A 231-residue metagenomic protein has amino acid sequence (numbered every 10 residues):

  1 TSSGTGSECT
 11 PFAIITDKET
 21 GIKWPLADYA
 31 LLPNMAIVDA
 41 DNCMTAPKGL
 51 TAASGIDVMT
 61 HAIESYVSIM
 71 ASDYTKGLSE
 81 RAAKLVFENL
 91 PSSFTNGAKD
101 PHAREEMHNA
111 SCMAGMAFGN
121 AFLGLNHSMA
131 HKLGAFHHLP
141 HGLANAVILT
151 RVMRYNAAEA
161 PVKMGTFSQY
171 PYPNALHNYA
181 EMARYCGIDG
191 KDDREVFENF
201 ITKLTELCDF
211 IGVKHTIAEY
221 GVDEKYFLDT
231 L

Functional and structural regions predicted by a protein language model:
T1, K225-L231: Short, intrinsically disordered, charge-balanced linker/junction segments flanking boundaries in proteins
T1-D73, E159, N174-E181: A glycine/threonine-rich phosphate-anchoring loop and its flanking beta-alpha core in nucleotide/phosphate-binding
G4, C112-N145: Glycine-rich phosphate/pyrophosphate-binding beta-alpha loops
K48-M113, A117: C-terminal and late-domain segments of enzyme folds
M70-L78, S93-E106, A121-N126, M164 (+3 more regions): Flexible, glycine/charged-enriched surface loops at secondary-structure junctions
R81, G124, T205-G212, T230: Short acidic alpha-helix initiation/capping motifs at coil-to-helix transition points, especially at protein N-termini
L139, L143-Y226: Gly/Pro-rich interdomain helix-loop hinge
